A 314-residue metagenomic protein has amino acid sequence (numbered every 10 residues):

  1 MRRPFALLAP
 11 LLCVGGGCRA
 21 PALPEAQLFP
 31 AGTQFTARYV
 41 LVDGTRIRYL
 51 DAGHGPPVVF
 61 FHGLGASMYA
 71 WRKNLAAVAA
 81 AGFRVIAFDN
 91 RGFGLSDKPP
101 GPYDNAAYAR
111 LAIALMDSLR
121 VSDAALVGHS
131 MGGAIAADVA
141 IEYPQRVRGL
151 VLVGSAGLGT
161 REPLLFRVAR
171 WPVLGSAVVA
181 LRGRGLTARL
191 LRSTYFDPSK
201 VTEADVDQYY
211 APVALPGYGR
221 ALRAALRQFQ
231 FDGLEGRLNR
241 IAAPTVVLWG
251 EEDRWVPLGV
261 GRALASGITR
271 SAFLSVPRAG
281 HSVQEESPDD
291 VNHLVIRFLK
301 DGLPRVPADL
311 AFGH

Functional and structural regions predicted by a protein language model:
M1-P56, A80-F83, S122, L299-H314: Alpha/beta-hydrolase fold catalytic core
T33, V40-G44, L50, A80 (+2 more regions): Active-site loop/oxyanion-hole signature of alpha/beta-hydrolase fold enzymes
L50-L95: Conserved HGGG/HGGXW glycine-rich cap/lid loop of the alpha/beta-hydrolase fold
I141, R148-V179: Flexible "cap/lid" loop of the alpha/beta hydrolase fold
F166-R167, A180-R240: Conserved alpha/beta-hydrolase catalytic His-Asp/Glu region
I241, V247-W249: Short beta-strand/loop motif that positions the catalytic acidic residue of the alpha/beta-hydrolase fold
E252-V256: Acidic catalytic loop of the alpha/beta-hydrolase fold
S271-H314: Catalytic active-site module of serine/aspartate enzymes centered on a nucleophile-bearing elbow/loop
